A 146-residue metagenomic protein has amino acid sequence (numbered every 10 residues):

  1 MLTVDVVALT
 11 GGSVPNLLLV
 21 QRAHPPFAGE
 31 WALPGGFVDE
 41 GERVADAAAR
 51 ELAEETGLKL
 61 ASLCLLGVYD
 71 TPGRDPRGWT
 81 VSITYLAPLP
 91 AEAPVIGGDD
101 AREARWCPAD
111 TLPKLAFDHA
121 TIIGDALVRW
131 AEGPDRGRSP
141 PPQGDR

Functional and structural regions predicted by a protein language model:
M1-A32, A45, L60: N-terminal strand-loop-strand
V38-W130: Unchanged
G133-R146: Polybasic "coupling" helices that flank or enter modular domains
